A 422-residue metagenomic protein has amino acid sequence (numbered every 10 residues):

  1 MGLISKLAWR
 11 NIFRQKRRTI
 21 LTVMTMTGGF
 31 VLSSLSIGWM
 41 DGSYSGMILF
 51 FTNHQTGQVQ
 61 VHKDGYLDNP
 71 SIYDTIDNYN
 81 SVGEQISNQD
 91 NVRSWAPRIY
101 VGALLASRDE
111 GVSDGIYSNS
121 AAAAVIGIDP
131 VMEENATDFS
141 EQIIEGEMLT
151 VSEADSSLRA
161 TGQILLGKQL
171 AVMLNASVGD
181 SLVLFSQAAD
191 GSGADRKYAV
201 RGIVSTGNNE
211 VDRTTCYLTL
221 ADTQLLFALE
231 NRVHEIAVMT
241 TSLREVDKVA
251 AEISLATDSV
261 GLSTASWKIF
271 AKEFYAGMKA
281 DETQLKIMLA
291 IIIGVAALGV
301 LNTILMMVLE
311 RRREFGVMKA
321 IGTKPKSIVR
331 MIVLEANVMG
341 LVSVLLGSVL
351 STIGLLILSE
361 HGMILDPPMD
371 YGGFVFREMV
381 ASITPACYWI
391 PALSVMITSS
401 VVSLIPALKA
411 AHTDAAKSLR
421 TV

Functional and structural regions predicted by a protein language model:
M1-K6, T264: Short, membrane-interfacial amphipathic segments enriched in basic
K16-S43, K279-E314, N337-V349, I397-V401: Hydrophobic alpha-helical transmembrane segments of multi-pass inner-membrane transport and secretion
V31-V59, L355-H361: Alpha-helical transmembrane segments
D64, D74-N231: A structural signal for hydrophobic secondary-structure junctions, strongest on transmembrane helix-loop-helix units
Q187-L285, I292: Mechanotransmission and gating elements of multispan inner-membrane complexes involved in transport and envelope
L345-I390, H412: Short helix-loop junctions at transmembrane helix boundaries
I383-V422: C-terminal membrane-exit region of the final transmembrane helix in multipass inner-membrane proteins
